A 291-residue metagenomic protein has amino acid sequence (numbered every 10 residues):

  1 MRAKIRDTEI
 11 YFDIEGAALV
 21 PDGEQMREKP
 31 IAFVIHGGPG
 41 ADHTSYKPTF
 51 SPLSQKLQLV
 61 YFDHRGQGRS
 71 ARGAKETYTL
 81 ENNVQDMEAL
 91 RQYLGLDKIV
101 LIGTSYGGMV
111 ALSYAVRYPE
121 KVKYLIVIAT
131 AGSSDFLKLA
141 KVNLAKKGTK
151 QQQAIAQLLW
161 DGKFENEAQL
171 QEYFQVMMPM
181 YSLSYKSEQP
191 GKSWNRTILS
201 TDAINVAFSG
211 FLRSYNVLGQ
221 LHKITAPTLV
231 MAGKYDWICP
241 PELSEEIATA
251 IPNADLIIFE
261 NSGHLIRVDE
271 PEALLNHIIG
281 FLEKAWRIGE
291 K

Functional and structural regions predicted by a protein language model:
D7-R72, E76: Conserved HGGG/HGGXW glycine-rich cap/lid loop of the alpha/beta-hydrolase fold
S51, Q55, V60-Y106, N276: Active-site loop/oxyanion-hole signature of alpha/beta-hydrolase fold enzymes
D97-L139: Conserved hydrolase catalytic core segment
L125-L159: Flexible "cap/lid" loop of the alpha/beta hydrolase fold
A154-G219, A226: Alpha/beta-hydrolase
I224, V230-A232: Short beta-strand/loop motif that positions the catalytic acidic residue of the alpha/beta-hydrolase fold
Y235-I238: Acidic catalytic loop of the alpha/beta-hydrolase fold
A254-K291: Catalytic active-site module of serine/aspartate enzymes centered on a nucleophile-bearing elbow/loop
